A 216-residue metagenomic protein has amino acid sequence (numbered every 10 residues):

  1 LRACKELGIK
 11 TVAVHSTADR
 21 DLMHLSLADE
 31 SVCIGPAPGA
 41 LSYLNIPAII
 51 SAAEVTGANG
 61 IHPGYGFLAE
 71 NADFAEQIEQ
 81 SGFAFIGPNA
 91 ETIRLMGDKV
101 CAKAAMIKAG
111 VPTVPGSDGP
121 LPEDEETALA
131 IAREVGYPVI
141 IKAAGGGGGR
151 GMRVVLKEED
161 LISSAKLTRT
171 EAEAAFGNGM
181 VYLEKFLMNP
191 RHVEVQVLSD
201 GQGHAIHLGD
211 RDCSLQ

Functional and structural regions predicted by a protein language model:
L1-Q216: N-terminal beta-alpha lobe that positions the nucleotide/phosphoryl donor in ATP/NTP-coupled carboxylate activation
